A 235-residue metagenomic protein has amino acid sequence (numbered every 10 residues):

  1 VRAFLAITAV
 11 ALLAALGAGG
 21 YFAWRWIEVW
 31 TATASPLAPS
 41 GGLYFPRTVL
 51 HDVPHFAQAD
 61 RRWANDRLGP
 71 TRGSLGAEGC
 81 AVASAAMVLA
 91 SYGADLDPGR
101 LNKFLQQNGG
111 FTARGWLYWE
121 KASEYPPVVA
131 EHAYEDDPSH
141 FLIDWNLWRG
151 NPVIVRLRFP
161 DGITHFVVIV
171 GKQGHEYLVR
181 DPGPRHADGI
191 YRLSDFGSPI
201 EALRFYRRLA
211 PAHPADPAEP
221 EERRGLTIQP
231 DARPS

Functional and structural regions predicted by a protein language model:
V1, L5-L13, A218, T227 (+1 more regions): Intrinsic structural disorder
A3-G110: Active-site-adjacent structural segments surrounding the nucleophilic cysteine of cysteine proteases and isopeptidases
G19-E28, A86-P230, P234: Conserved active-site-adjacent core of cysteine acyl-enzyme catalytic domains
